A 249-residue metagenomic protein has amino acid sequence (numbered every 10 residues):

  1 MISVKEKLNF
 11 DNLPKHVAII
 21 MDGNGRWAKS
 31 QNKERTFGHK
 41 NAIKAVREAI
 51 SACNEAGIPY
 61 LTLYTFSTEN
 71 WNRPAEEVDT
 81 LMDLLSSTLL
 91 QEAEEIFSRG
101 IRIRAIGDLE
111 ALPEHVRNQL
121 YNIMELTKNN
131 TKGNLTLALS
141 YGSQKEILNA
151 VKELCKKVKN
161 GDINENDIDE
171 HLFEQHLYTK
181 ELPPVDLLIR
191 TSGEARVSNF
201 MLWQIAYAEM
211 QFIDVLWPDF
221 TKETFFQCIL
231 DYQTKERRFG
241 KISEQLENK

Functional and structural regions predicted by a protein language model:
M1-K249: Flexible, compositionally biased loop and terminal segments
